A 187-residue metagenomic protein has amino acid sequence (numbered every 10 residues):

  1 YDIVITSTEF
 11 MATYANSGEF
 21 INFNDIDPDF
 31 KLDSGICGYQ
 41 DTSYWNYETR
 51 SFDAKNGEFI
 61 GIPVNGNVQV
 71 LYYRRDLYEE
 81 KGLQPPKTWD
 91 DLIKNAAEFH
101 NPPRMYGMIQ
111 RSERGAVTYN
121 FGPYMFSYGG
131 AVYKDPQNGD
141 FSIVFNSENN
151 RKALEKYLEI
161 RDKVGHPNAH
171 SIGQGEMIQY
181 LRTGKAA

Functional and structural regions predicted by a protein language model:
V4, M11-T13, Y119-P123, E155-A187: Extracytoplasmic/periplasmic substrate-binding proteins
T8-V68, Q84, I93, N120: Hinge/lid segment of periplasmic solute-binding proteins
E9, Y73-D76, K87, D91-K94 (+5 more regions): Extracytoplasmic/secreted proteins, especially bacterial periplasmic and envelope-associated proteins
A15-E19, L83, A97-R104, G130 (+1 more regions): Sec-exported extracytoplasmic/periplasmic mature domains
N24-G38, S112, G130-K152: Short, solvent-exposed loop/beta-turn-alpha elements that line the ligand-binding surface or hinge of extracytoplasmic
Y47-V64, Q69, I93-S142: Extracytoplasmic/periplasmic solute-binding protein
R75-P86, K163: Aromatic-glycine-rich donor-binding/catalytic loop that engages nucleotide-sugar donors across glycosyltransferases
A96-E98, N138-S171: Glycine-centered hinge/linker elements that transmit conformational signals in sensory and ligand-binding systems
